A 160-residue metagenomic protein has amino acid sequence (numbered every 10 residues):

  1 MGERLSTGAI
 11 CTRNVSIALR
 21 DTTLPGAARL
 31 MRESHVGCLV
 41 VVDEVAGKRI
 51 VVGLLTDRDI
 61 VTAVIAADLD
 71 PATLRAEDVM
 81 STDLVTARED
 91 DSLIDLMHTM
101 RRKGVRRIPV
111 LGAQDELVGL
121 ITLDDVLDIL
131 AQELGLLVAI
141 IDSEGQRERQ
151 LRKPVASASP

Functional and structural regions predicted by a protein language model:
M1-R13, V52-R88, S92-R101, L117 (+1 more regions): Tandem CBS (Bateman) regulatory domains
V15-A67, L74-E77: Acidic (E/D-rich), amphipathic helical modules within compact regulatory domains
I17-V36, V42-E44, A87-G104, V110-G112 (+1 more regions): The conserved cystathionine-beta-synthase
D59, R107-I108: Hydrophobic alpha-helical segments, especially transmembrane helices and their immediate juxtamembrane helical caps
